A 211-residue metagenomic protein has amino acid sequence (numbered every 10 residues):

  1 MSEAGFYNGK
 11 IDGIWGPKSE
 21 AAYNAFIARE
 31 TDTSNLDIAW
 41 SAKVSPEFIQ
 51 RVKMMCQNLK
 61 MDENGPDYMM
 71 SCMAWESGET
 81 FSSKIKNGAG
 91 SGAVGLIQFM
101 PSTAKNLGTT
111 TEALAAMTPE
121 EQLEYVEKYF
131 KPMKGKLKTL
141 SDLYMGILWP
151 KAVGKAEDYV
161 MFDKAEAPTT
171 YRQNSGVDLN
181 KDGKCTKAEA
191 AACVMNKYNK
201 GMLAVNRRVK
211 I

Functional and structural regions predicted by a protein language model:
M1, G5, A21, E157-V160 (+1 more regions): Intrinsically disordered, low-complexity segments enriched in small/polar residues
S2-L36, N87-G90, T111-A115: Short acidic, glycine/serine/threonine-rich helix-capping segments at coil-helix boundaries
N8, E30, L59, Y198-G201: Short, flexible helical or helix-coil boundary motifs
K10-G13, P17-K18, A113-A115, P168-V209: Acidic, glycine-anchored loop motifs typical of Ca2+
A22-F26, Y125, G146, C193: Generic alpha-helical secondary-structure signal
Y23-N24, V160, K164, M202: General N-terminal targeting signals
S34-D178: Catalytic glycan-binding domains that act on GlcNAc-containing polysaccharides
